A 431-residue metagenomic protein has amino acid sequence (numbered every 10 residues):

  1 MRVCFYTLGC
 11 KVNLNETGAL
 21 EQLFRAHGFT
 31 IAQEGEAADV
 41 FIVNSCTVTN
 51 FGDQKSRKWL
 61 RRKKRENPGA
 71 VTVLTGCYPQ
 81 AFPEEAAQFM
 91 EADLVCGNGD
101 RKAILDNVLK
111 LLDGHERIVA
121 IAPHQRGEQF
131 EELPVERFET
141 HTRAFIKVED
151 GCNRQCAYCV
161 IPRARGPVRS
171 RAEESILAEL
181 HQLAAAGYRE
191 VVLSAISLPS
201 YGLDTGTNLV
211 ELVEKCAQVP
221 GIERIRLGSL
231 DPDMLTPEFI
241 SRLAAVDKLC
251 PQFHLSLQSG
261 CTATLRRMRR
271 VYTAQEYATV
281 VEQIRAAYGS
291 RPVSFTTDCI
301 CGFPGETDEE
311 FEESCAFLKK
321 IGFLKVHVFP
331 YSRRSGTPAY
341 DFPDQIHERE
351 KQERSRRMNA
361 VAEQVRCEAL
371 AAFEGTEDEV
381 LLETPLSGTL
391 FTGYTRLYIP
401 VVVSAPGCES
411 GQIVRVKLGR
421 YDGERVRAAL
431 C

Functional and structural regions predicted by a protein language model:
M1-Y201, E238, L243, F253 (+4 more regions): Proteins enriched for Cys/Gly/acidic motifs involved in redox and nucleic-acid/cofactor modification
R2, N67-P68, V219-R226: Short, surface-exposed connector motifs at secondary-structure boundaries
T47-G52, Y188-K215, V219, D231-E238 (+2 more regions): Conserved glycine-rich "GG(E/T)P / GGGxP" loop and the immediately following alpha-helix in the radical SAM core
Q155, C159-G166, L198, R224-D233 (+3 more regions): Conserved strand-turn element in the central/C-terminal portion of the radical SAM core barrel that lines
A185, V210-E211, Q218-R224, L235-T297: Radical SAM/AdoMet-radical enzyme domain recognition
T205-A217, P237-P251, E306-F323, E348-E353 (+1 more regions): Short, electropositive alpha-helical surface patch
L255, D298, L318, V326 (+3 more regions): Hydrophobic, well-ordered secondary-structure elements that form the walls of internal hydrophobic environments
D341-C431: Terminal RNA-binding accessory module
